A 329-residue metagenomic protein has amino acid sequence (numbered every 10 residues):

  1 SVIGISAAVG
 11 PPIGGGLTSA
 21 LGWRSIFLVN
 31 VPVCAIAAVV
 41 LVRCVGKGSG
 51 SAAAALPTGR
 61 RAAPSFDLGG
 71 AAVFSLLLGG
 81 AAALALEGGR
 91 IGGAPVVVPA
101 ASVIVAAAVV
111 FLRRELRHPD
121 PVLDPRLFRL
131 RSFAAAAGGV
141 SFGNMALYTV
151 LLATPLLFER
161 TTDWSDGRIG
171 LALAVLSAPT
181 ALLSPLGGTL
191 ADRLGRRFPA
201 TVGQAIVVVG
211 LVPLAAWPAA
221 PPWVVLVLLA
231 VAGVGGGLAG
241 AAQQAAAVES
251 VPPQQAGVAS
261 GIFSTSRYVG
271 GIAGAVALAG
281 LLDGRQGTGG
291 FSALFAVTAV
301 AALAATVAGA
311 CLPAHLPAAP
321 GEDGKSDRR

Functional and structural regions predicted by a protein language model:
S6-A7, A101, A106-A107, R113-R114 (+2 more regions): A short linear-motif detector with a strong N-terminal bias
S6-S19, L76-G89, L151-P155: Membrane-embedded alpha-helical segments in integral membrane proteins
P12-I13, T18-L21, V29, G69 (+4 more regions): 12-transmembrane solute porter fold
L21-G138, A146, T298-A299: Hydrophobic transmembrane-helix bundles of small-molecule transporters
G50-R60, C311-R329: Intrinsic disorder in cytosolic terminal tails and internal cytosolic loops of multi-pass membrane transporters
